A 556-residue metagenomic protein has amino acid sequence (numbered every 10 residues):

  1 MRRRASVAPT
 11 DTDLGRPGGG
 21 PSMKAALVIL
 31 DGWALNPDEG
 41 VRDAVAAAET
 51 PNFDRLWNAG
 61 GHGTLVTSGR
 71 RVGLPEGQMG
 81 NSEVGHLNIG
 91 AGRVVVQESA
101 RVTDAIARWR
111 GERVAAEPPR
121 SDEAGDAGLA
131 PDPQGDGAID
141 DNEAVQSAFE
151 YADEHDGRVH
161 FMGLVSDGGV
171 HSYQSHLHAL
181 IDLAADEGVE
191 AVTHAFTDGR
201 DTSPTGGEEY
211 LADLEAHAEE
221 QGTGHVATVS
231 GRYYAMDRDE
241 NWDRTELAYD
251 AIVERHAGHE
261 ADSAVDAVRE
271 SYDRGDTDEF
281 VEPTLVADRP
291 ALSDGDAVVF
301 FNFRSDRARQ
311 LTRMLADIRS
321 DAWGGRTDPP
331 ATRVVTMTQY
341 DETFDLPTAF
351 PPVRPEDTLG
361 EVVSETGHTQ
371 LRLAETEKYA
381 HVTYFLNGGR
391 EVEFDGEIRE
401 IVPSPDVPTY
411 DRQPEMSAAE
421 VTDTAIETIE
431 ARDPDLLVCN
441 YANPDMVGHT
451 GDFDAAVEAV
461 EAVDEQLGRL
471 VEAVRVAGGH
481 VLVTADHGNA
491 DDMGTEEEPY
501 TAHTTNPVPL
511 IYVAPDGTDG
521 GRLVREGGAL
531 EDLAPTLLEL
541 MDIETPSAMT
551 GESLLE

Functional and structural regions predicted by a protein language model:
R2-E556: Feature captures the catalytic ectodomains and active-site-proximal regions of enzymes that hydrolyze or transfer
